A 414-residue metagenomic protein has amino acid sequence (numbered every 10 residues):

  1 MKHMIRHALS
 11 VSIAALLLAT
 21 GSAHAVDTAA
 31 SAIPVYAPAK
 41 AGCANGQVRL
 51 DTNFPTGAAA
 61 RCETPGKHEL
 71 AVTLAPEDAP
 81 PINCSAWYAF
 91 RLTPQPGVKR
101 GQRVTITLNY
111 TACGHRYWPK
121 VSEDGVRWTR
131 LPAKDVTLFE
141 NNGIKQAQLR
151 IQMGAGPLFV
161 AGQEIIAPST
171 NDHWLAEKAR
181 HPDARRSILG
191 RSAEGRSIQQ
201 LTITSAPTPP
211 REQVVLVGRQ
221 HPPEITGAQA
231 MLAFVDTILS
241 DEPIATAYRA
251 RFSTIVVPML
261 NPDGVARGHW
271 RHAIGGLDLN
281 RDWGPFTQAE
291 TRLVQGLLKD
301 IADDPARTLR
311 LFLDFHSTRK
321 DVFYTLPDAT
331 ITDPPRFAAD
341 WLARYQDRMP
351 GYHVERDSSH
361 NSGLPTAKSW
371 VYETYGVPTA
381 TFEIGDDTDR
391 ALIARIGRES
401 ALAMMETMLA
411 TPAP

Functional and structural regions predicted by a protein language model:
K2-S12: Bacterial N-terminal signal peptides that target proteins for export
S10-T20: Bacterial N-terminal signal peptides
S22-H24: Sec/Tat signal peptide C-region and signal peptidase I cleavage site
V26-G154, L158: Extreme N-terminal flexible tails
P94-P96, Y110, E164, T204-S205 (+2 more regions): A mature extracytoplasmic/lumenal domain signature
N141-P182: Extended acidic/polar, glycine-enriched regions that form or flank non-catalytic beta-rich accessory modules
R185-T204, T208-G351, E355, V377-D386: Active-site/substrate-binding loop(s) of hydrolase catalytic cores
N280, D321-I331, D357-P414: Active-site-adjacent mobile loop/cap segments within catalytic or ligand-binding domains
